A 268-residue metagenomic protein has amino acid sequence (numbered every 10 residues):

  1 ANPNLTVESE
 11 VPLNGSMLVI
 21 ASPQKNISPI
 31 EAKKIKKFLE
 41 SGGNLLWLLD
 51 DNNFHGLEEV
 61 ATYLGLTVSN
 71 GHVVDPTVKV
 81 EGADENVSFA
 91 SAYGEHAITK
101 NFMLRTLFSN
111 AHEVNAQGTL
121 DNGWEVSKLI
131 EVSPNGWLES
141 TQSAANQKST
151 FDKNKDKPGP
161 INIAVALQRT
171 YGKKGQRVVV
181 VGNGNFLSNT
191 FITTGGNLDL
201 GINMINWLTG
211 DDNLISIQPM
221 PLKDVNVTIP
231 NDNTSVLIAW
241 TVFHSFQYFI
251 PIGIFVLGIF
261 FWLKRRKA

Functional and structural regions predicted by a protein language model:
A1-N213: Acidic, S/T/G-rich, low-cysteine, solvent-exposed domains in lumenal/extracellular/periplasmic regions of secretory
A61, G82-D84, F151, L222-P230 (+1 more regions): Charge-rich, low-complexity amphipathic helices in intrinsically disordered tails/linkers adjacent to domains
R177, L222-D224, A239: Low-complexity, intrinsically disordered short peptide segments enriched in small/polar/basic residues
I202-S235: Juxtamembrane amphipathic/hinge helix adjacent to a transmembrane helix
N226-A268: C-terminal signal-anchor/stop-transfer transmembrane helix together with its immediate cytosolic, Lys/Arg-enriched
